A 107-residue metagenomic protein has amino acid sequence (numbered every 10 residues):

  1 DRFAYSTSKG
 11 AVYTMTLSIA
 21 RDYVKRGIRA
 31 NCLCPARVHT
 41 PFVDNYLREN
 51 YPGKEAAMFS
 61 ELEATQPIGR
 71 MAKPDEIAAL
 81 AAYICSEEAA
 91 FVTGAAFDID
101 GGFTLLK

Functional and structural regions predicted by a protein language model:
D1-A4, I19, F42: Conserved catalytic loop/helix region of short-chain dehydrogenase/reductase
S8, T16: Active-site helix of classical SDR
R21-K25, A90: Alpha-helical segment proximal to the catalytic Tyr-Lys
K25, R37-T65: A glycine/serine/threonine-rich, flexible loop-to-helix segment that serves as the NAD(P) cofactor-binding "lid"
R29-H39, C85, D98-D100: Conserved SDR Rossmann-fold cofactor-binding beta-strand/turn motif
K54, Q66-I77: A conserved structural motif in NAD(P)-dependent oxidoreductases
I77-A78, I84: Non-catalytic, hydrophobic alpha-helical segments
A82, T93-K107: Short C-terminal tail/terminal secondary-structure segment of NAD(P)H-dependent dehydrogenase/reductase domains
